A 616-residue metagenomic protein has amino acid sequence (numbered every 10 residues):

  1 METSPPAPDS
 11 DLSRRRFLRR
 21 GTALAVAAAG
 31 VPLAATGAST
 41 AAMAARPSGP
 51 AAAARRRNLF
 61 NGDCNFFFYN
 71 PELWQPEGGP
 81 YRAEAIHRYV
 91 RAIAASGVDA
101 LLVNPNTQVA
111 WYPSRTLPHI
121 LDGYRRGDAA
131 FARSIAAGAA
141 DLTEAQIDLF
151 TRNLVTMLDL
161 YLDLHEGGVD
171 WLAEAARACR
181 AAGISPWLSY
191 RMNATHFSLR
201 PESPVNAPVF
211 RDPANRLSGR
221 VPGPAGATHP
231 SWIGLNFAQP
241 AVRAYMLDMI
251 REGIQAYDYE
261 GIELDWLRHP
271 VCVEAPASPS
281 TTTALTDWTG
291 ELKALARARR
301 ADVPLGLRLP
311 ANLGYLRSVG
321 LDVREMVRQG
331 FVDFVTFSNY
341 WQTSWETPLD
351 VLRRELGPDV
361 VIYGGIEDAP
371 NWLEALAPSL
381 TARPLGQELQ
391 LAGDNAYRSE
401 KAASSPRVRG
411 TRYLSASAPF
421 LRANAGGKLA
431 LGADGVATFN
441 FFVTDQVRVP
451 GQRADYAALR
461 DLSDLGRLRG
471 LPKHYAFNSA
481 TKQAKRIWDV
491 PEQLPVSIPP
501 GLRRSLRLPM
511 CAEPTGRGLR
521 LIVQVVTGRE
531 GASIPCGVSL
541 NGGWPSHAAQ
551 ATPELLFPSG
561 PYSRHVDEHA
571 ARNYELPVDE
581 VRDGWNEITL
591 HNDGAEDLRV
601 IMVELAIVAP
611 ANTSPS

Functional and structural regions predicted by a protein language model:
M1-R16: N-terminal secretory signal peptides
R14-V31: N-terminal export leaders
R55, D63-P80, G138-H165, W171-E174 (+3 more regions): Active-site-adjacent "subsite" loops/lids of carbohydrate-active enzymes
A85-V109, Y257, L431: Catalytic domains of carbohydrate-active enzymes, especially glycoside hydrolases
V98-L164: Aromatic-lined carbohydrate-binding/catalytic grooves of carbohydrate-active enzymes
Y245-R251, Q255-V332, S338-D359: Active-site neighborhood of glycoside hydrolase catalytic domains
T515-E530, L590: A short beta-strand element within beta-rich, extracytoplasmic domains of secreted/secretory-pathway proteins
G528-N612: Beta-strand-rich ligand-recognition modules
